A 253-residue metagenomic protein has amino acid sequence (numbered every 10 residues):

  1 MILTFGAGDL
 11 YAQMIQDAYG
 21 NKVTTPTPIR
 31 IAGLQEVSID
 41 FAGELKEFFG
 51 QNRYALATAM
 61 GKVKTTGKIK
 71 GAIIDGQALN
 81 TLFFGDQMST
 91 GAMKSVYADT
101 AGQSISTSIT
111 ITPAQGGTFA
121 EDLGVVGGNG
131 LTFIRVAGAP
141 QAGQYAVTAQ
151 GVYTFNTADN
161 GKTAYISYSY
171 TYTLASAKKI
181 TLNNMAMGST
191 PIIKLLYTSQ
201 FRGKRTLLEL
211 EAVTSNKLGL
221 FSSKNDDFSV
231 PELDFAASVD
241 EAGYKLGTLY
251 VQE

Functional and structural regions predicted by a protein language model:
M1-E253: Signature of extracytoplasmic/envelope-associated structural regions
